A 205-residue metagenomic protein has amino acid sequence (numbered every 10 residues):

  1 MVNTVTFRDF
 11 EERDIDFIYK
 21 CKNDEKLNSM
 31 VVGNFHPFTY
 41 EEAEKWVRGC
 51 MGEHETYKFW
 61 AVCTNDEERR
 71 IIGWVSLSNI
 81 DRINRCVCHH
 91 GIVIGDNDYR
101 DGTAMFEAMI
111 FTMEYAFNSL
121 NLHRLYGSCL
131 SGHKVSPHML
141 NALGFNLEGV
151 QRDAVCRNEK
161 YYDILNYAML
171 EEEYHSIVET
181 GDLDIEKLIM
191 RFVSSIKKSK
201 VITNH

Functional and structural regions predicted by a protein language model:
M1-I15, K22-D24, C63, E68-H205: Acyl-donor (CoA/ACP) binding surface of acyl/acetyltransferases
E12, P37-E41, T56: Generic alpha-helical scaffold signal
Y19, E44, R48, M113-E114: Generic solvent-exposed, charged/amphipathic alpha-helical segments that serve as macromolecular interface scaffolds
K26-R48: Conserved GNAT-fold acetyl-CoA-binding loop/helix
S29-V31, F59, I177-V178: Short, hydrophobic secondary-structure boundary micro-motifs
R48-A61: A short helix-loop-beta-strand connector motif used in the catalytic cores of GNAT acetyltransferases and, in some
